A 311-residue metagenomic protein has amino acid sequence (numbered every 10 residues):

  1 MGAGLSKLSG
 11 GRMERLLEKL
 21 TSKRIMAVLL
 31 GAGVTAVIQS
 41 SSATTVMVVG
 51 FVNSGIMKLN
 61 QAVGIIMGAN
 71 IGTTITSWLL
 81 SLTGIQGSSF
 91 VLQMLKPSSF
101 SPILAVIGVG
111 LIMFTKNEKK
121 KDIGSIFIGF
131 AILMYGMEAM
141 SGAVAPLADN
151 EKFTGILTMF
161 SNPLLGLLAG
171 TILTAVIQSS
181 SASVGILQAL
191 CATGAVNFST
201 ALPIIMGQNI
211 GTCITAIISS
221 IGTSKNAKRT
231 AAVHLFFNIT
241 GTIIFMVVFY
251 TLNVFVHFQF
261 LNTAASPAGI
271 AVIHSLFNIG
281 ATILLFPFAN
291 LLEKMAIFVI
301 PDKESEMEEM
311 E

Functional and structural regions predicted by a protein language model:
M1-R24, I123-I172, L190-T193: Helix-loop-helix hairpins and the membrane-proximal interhelical loops of multi-pass alpha-helical transport proteins
G11, K19, K23, G31 (+13 more regions): Alpha-helical transmembrane segments of multi-pass membrane proteins, especially transporters and channels
R24-M47, P163-I186: Hydrophobic alpha-helical transmembrane segments of multi-pass integral membrane proteins, predominantly secondary
V37-T44, V63-L79, P97-I103, L133 (+5 more regions): Membrane-embedded alpha-helical segments of transport systems, primarily multispan ion/solute transporters
M47-A62, I66-A69, S77-S99, T174-G211 (+3 more regions): Membrane-interfacial helix-loop connectors
M94-S98, F127, A227-F236, T240 (+3 more regions): Structural signal for the N-terminal portions of transmembrane helices and their immediately preceding loop/interface
I107-D122, G222-N226: Membrane-water interface regions at transmembrane-helix termini and the short interhelical loops of multi-pass membrane
A289-E311: Non-transmembrane accessory domains of multi-pass membrane transporters/channels
